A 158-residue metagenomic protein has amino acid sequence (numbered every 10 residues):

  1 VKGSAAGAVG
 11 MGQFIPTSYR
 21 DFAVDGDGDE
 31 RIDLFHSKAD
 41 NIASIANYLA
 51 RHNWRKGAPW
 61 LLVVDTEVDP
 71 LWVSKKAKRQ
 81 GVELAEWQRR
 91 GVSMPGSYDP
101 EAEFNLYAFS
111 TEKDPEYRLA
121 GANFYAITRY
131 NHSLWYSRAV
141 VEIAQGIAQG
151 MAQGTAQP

Functional and structural regions predicted by a protein language model:
K2-P115: Flexible, glycine-rich surface segments
S97-P158: C-terminal functional modules
